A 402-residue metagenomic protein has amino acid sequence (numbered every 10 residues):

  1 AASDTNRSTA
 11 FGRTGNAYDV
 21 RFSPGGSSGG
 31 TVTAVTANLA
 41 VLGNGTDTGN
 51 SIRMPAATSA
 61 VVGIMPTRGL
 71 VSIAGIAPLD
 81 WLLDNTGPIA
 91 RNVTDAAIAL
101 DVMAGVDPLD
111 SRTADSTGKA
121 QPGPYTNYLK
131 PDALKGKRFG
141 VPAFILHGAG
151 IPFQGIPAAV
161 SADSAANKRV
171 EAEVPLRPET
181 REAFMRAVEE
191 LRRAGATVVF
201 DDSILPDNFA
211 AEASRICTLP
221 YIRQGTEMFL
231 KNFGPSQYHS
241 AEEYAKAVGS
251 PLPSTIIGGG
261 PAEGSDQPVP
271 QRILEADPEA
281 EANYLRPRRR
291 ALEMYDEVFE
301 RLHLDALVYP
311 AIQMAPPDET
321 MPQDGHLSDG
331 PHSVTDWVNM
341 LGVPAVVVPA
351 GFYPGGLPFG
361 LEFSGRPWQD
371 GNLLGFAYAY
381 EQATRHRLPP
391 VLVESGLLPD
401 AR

Functional and structural regions predicted by a protein language model:
A1-T9: Acidic/His- and Gly-rich active-site-bordering loop/insert found across diverse amide/peptide-bond hydrolases
G12-S27: Short pre-catalytic strand/loop immediately N-terminal to key active-site residues, enriched for Gly-Thr
G25, G29, A90-R91, P175-P178 (+5 more regions): Soluble non-cytosolic domains of exported or imported proteins
V32-T33, D336: Alpha-helical segments flanking ligand/cofactor-binding loops in enzyme cores
T36-N167, E173, M185-R186, E190-R193 (+4 more regions): Structural helix-boundary/capping segments
D84-G87, E171-R177, E212-I216, N283 (+2 more regions): Second-shell loop/turn segments in exported
T126, L134, H147-I151, A162-A172 (+5 more regions): Serine-dependent amide/ester hydrolase catalytic core
V170, E190, A196-A211: Short connector loops at secondary-structure junctions
